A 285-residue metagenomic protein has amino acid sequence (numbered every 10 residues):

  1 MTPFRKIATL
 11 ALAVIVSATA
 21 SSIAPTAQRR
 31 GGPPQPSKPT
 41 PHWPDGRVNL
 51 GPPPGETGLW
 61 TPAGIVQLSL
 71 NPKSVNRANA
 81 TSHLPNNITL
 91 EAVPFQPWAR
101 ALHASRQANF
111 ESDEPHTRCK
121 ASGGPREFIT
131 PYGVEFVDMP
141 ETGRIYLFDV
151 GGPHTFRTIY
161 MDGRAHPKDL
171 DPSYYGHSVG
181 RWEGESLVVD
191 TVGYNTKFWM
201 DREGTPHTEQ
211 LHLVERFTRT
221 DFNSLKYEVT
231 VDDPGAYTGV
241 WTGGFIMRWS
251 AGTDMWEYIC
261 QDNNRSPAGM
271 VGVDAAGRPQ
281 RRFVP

Functional and structural regions predicted by a protein language model:
M1-L12: Bacterial N-terminal signal peptides that target proteins for export
R5-I7, A20, A24: Intrinsically disordered, low-complexity serine/threonine-rich segments
L10-A20: Bacterial N-terminal signal peptides
I23-P285: PEST-like low-complexity, intrinsically disordered acidic/proline/serine-rich tracts that flank trafficking/processing
